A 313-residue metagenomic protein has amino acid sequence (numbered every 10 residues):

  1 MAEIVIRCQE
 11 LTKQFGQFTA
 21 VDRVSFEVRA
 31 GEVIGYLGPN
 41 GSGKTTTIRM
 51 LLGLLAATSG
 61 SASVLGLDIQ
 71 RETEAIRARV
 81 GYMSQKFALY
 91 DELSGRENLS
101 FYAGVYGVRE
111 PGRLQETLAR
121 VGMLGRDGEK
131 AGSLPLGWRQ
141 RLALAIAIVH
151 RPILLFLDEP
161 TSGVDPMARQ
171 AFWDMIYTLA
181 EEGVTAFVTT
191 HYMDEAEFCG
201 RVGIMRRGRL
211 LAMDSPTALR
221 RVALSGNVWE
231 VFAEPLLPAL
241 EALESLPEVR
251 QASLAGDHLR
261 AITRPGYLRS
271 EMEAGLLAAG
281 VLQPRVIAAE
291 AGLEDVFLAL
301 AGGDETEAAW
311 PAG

Functional and structural regions predicted by a protein language model:
M1-T12, G303-G313: ABC-family P-loop ATPase nucleotide-binding domain
E3-I6, K13-M205, L210-A212: ABC transporter nucleotide-binding domains
G60, E72, E195, P238-A239 (+2 more regions): Short phosphate-engaging motifs
R77, L118, R220, F297-L298: Conserved protein kinase catalytic domain
G81, G107, G122, L224-S225 (+3 more regions): A generic structural signal for secondary-structure junctions that act as hinges or helix/strand caps at the edges
D174-R264, I287-A289: ABC transporter nucleotide-binding domain
T263-G313: C-terminal coupling/interaction segments
